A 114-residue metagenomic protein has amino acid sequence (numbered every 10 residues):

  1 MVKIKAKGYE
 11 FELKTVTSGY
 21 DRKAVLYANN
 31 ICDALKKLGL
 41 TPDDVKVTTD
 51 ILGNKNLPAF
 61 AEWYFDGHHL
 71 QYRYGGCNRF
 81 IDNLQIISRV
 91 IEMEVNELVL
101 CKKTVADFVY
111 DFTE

Functional and structural regions predicted by a protein language model:
M1-E114: Short "pre-J" leader segments immediately N-terminal to J/J-like domains in DnaJ-family and J-like proteins
